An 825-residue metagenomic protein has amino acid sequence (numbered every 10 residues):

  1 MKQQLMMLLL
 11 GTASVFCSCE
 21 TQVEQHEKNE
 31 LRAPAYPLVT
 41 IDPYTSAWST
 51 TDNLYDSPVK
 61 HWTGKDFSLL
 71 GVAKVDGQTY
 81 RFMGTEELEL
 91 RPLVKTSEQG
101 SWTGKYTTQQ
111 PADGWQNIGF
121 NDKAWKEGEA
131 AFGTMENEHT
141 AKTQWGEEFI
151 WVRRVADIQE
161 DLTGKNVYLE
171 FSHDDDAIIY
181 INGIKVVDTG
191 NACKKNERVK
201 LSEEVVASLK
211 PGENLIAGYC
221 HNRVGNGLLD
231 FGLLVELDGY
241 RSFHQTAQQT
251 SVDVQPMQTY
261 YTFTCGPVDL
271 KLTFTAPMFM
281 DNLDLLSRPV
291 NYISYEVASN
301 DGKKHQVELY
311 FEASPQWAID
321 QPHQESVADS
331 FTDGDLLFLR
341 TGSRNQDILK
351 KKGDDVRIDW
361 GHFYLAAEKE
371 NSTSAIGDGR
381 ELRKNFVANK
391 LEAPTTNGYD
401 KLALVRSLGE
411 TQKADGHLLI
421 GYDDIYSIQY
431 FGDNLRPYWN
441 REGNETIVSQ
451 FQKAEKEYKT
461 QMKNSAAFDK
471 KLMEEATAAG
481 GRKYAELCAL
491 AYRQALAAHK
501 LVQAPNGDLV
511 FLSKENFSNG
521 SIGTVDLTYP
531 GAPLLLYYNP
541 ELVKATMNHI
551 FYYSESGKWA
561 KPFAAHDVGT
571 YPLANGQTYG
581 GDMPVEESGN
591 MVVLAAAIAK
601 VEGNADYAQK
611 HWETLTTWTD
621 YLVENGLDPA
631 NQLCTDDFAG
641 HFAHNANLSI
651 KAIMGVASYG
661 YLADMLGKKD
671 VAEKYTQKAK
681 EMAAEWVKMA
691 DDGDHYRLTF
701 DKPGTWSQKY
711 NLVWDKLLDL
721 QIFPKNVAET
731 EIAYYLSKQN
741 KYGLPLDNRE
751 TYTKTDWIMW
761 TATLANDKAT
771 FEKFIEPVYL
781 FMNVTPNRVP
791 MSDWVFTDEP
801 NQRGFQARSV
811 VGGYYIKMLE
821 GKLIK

Functional and structural regions predicted by a protein language model:
T21-P37, S46-A47, D52, E87-N117 (+5 more regions): Acidic/polar, glycine-enriched structural segments that form the non-catalytic walls/loops of the carbohydrate-binding
E30-H61, P584-E587, M591-V592, L666 (+2 more regions): C-terminal capping/lid segments that line or modulate ligand- or cofactor-binding pockets
S46-T51, G71, V75, F263 (+10 more regions): Well-ordered alpha-helical scaffold segments within catalytic/enzyme domains
P58, T63-L90, D238-H244, T528-G569: Carboxylate/His-rich catalytic cores and anion/metal-binding grooves
P92-A112, N117-F120, W125, A192 (+1 more regions): An acidic-aromatic loop/edge-strand motif
W125, E148, A156-G183, I216-G218: Aromatic-lined ligand-binding clefts that engage carbohydrates, nucleic acids, or primary amines
D333-V387, E515-L527, P533-P540, Y552 (+8 more regions): Extended ligand-binding clefts on enzyme/binding-domain cores
R441-M462, G520-P629, N645-Y659, A663: Aromatic-rich carbohydrate-recognition surfaces in CAZymes
